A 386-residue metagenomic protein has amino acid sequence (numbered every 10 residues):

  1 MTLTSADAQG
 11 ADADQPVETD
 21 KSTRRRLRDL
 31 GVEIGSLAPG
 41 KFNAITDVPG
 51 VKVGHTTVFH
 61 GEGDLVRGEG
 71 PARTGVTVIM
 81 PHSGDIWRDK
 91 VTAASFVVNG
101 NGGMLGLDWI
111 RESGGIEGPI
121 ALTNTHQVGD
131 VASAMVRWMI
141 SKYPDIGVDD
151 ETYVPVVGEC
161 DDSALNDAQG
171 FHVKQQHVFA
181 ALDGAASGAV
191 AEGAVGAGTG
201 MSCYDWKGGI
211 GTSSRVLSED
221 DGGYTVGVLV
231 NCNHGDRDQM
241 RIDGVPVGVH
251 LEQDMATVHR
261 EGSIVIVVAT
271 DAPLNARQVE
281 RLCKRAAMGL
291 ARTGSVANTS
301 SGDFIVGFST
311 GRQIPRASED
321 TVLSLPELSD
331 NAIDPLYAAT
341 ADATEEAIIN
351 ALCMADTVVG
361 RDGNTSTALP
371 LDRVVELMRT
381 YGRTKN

Functional and structural regions predicted by a protein language model:
M1-A11: Sec-dependent N-terminal signal peptides of Gram-negative exported proteins
A11-N386: Alpha/propeptide regions of enzymes that mature by internal proteolysis
